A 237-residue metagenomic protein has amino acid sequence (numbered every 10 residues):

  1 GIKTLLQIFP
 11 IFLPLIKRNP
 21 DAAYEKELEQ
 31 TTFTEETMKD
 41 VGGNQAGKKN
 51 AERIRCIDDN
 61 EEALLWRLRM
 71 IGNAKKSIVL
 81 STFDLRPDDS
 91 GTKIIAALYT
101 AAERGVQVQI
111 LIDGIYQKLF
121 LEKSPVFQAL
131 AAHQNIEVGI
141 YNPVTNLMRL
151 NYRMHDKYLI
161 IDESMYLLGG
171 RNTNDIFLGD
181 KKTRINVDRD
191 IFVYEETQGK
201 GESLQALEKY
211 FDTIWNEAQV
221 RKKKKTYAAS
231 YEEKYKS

Functional and structural regions predicted by a protein language model:
G1-F9: Intrinsically disordered, low-structural-confidence terminal and linker regions
P10-F12, I16-A74, D84-S237: HKD-type phospholipase D/PLD-like phosphodiesterase module
